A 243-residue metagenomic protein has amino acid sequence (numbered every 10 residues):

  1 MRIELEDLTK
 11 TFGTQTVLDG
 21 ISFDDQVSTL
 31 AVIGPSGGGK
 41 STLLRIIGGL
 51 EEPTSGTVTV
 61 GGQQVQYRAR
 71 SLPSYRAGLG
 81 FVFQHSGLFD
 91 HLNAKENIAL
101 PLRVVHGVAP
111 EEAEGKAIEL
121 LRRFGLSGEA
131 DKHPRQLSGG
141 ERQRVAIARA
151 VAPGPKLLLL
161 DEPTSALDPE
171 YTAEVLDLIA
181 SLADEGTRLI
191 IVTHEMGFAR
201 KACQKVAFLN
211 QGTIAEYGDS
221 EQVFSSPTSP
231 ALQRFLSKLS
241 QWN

Functional and structural regions predicted by a protein language model:
G48: Helix-to-loop junction immediately C-terminal to a conserved catalytic motif
V65-G80, V104, P110-E111, D184 (+1 more regions): ABC ATPase NBD coupling module
K132, P153, E185: Conserved signature/switch motifs of ABC ATPase nucleotide-binding domains
H133-L137, E141: Conserved ABC ATPase signature
L158-D161: Catalytic Walker B motif of ABC-type/P-loop ATPase nucleotide-binding domains
T193-H194: H-loop/switch region of ABC-family ATPase nucleotide-binding domains
